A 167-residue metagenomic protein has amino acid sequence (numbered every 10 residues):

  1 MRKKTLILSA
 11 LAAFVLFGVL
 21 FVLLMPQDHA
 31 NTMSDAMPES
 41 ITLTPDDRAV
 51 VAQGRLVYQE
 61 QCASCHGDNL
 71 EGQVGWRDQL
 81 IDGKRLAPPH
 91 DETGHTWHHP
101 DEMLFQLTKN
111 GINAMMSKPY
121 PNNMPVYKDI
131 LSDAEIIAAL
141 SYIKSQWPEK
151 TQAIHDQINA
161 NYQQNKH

Functional and structural regions predicted by a protein language model:
M1-K4: Positively charged n-region of N-terminal signal peptides that target proteins for export
S9-L23: Hydrophobic membrane-insertion alpha-helices, especially the h-region of bacterial N-terminal signal peptides
D28-Y58, A153, Y162: Electrostatic cytochrome c docking/interface patches
A49, Q53, V57, P89 (+5 more regions): Extracytoplasmic/secreted proteins, especially bacterial periplasmic and envelope-associated proteins
A49, R55-L86, N110-Y120, Q146-A153: Periplasmic/extracellular electron-transfer cofactor-ligation site, primarily the c-type cytochrome heme-c attachment
E71-F105, N123-L131: Gly/Gly-Pro-rich "capping" loops immediately C-terminal to redox-active cysteine motifs in periplasmic/lumenal
S117-H167: Flexible coil segments in periplasmic/lumen-exposed cytochrome c-class electron-transfer proteins
